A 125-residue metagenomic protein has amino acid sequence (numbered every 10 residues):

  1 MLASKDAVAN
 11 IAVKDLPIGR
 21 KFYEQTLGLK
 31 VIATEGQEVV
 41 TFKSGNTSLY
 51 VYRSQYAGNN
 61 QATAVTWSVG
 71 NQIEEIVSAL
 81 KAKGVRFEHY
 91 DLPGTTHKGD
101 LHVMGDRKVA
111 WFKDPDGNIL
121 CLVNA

Functional and structural regions predicted by a protein language model:
M1, V31-I32, V40-T41, Q55-A57 (+2 more regions): Short secondary-structure boundary/capping segments
M1-L2, V77-A125: Vicinal oxygen chelate
M1-R20, S48, T63-V65, V123-A125: N-terminal beta-strand motif that seeds the catalytic metal site of vicinal oxygen chelate
D6-K14, V40-K43, Y56-V85, R107-K113: Vicinal oxygen chelate
N10-L49, S54-Q55: Core segments of cupin and vicinal oxygen chelate
R20-K21, E74, L120: Alpha-helical elements of the RecA-like P-loop NTPase motor core of helicases
G28-T34, T66-S68, G99-H102: Short linear motifs in intrinsically disordered
L49, G58, T96: Flexible, glycine-rich phosphate/dinucleotide-binding loops and adjacent beta-alpha linkers at cofactor/substrate
